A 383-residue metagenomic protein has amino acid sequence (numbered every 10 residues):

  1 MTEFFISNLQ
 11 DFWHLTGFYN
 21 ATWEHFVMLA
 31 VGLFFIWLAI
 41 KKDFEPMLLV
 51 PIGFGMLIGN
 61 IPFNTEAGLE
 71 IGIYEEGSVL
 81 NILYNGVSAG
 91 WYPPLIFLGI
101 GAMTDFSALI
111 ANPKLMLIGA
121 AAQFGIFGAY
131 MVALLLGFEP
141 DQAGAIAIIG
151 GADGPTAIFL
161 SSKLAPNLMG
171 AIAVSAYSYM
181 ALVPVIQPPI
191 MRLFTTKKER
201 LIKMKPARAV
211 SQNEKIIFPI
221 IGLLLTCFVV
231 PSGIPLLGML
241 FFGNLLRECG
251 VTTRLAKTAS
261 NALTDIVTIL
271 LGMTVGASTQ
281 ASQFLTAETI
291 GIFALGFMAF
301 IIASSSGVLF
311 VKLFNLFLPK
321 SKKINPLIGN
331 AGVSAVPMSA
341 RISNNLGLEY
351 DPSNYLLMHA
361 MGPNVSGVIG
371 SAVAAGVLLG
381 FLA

Functional and structural regions predicted by a protein language model:
M1-E75: N-terminal alpha-helical transmembrane segments of multi-pass membrane transport and channel/translocase proteins
M1-N20, F26, E76, P189-F218 (+2 more regions): Intrinsically disordered, low-complexity non-transmembrane regions of multi-pass membrane transporters
L33, L109-Y130, S282-V308, A360-N364: Entry/N-cap segments of selected transmembrane alpha helices and their immediately preceding amphipathic helices
I40-L49, I82-Y84, M103-I118, T252-S260 (+3 more regions): Interfacial helix-loop-helix linkers and transmembrane-helix boundary segments in multi-pass membrane proteins
N85, A89-G90, F97-M103, I118-G128 (+4 more regions): Alpha-helical membrane segments and immediately flanking helix-loop junctions that form or couple to the substrate/ion
N167-V185, F293-A303, L327-I328: Alpha-helical transmembrane segments
S175-V251: Membrane-embedded hairpin module used as a gating/binding unit in multi-pass transport and secretion proteins
L223-V311: Transmembrane helical segments that form the transport core of multi-pass membrane transport proteins
